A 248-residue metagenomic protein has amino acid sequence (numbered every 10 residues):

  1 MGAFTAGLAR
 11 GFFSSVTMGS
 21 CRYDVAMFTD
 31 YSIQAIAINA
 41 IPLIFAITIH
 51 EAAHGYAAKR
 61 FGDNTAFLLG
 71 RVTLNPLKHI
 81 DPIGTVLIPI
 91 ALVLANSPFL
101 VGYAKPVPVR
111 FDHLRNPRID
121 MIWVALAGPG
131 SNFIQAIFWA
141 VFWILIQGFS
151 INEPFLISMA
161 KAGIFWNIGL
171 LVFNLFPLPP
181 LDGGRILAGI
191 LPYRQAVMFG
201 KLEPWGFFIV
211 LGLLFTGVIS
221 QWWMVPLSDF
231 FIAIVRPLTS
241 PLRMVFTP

Functional and structural regions predicted by a protein language model:
F4, R10-F13, G19-P248: Hydrophobic transmembrane alpha-helices and their immediate loop junctions in multi-pass integral membrane proteins
